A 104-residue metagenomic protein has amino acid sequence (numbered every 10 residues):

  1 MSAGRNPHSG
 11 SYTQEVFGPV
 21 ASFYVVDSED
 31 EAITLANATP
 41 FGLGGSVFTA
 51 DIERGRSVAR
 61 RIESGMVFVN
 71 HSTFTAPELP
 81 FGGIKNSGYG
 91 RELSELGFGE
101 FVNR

Functional and structural regions predicted by a protein language model:
M1-R104: Conserved C-terminal structural/oligomerization subdomain of aldehyde/semialdehyde dehydrogenase
